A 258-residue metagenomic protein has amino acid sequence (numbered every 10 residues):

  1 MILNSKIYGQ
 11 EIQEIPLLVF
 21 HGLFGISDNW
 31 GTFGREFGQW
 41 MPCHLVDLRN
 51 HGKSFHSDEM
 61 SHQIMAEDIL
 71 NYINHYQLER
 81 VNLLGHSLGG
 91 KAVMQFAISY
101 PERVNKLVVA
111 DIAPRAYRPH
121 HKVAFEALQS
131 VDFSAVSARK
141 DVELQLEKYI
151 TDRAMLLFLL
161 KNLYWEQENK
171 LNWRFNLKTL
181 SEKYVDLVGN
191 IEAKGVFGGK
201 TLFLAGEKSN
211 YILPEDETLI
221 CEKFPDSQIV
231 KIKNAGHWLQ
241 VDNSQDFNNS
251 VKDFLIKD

Functional and structural regions predicted by a protein language model:
M1-L18, G38-M41, L78-E79, V185 (+2 more regions): Alpha/beta-hydrolase fold catalytic core
L18-G22, A205: The conserved beta1-alpha1 loop
G22-G25, S87: Active-site glycine-rich loops that stabilize anionic/oxyanionic intermediates across multiple enzyme folds
T32-G38, H44-L84, L88, N249-K252: Active-site loop/oxyanion-hole signature of alpha/beta-hydrolase fold enzymes
Q95-I98, N105-V136: Flexible "cap/lid" loop of the alpha/beta hydrolase fold
P119, S134-V188: Conserved alpha/beta-hydrolase catalytic His-Asp/Glu region
E168-K223, Q228: Conserved serine/cysteine hydrolase catalytic core
A235-N248: Catalytic histidine-centered segment of alpha/beta-hydrolase-like enzymes
